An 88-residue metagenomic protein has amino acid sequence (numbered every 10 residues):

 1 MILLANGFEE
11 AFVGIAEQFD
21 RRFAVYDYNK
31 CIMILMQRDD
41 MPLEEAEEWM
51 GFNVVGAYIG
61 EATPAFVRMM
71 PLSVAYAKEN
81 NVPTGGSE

Functional and structural regions predicted by a protein language model:
M1-G85: C-terminal alpha-helical interaction appendages
